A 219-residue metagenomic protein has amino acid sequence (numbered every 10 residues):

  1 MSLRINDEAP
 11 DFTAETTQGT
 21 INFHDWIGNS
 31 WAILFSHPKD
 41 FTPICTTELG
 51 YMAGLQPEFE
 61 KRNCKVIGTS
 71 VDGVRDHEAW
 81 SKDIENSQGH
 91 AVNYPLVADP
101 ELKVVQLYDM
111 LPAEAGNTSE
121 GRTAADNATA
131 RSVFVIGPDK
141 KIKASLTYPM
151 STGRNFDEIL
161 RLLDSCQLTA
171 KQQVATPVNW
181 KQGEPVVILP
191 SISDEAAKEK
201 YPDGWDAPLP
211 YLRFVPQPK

Functional and structural regions predicted by a protein language model:
M1-K219: Chalcogenol-based redox active-site neighborhoods
